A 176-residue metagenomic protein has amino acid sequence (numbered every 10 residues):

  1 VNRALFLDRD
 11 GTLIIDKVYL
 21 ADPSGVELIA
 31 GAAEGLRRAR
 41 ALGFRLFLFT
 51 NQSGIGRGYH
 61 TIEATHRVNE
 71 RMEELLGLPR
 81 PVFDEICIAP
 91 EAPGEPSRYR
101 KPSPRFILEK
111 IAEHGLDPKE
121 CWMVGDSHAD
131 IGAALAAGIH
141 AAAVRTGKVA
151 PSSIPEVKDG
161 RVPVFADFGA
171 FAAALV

Functional and structural regions predicted by a protein language model:
V1-F47: Active-site neighborhood of HAD-like aspartate-dependent phosphohydrolases
V1-L5, I62-E85, A92-M123, S127-V176: Asp-based, Mg2+/Mn2+-dependent phosphohydrolase catalytic module
T12, S53, H128: Short glycine-rich anion-binding loops that position phosphate/pyrophosphate groups of nucleotides and phosphorylated
L13-A30, I55-A64, L78-P81, E91-R98: Metal-dependent phosphoesterase signature
G35-R38, L42, S53, Y59 (+3 more regions): Short alpha-helical scaffold segments that flank and stabilize functional sites
